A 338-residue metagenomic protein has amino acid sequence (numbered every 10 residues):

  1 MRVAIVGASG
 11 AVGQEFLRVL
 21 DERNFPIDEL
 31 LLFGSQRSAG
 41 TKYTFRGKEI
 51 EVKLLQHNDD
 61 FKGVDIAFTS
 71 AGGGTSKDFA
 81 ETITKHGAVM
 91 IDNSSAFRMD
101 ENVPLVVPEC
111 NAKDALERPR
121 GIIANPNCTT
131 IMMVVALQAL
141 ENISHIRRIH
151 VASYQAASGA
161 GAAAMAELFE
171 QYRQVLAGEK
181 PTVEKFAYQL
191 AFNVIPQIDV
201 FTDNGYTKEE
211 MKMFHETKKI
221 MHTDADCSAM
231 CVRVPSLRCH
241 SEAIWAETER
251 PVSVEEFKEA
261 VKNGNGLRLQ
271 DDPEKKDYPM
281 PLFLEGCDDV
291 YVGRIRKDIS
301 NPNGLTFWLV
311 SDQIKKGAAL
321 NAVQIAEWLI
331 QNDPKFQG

Functional and structural regions predicted by a protein language model:
M1-L190, D226, E259, V290-Y291 (+4 more regions): N-terminal Rossmann-like NAD(P) cofactor-binding subdomain of oxidoreductases, focused on the glycine-rich
A67, A157-G338: Charged docking surfaces used in two-component/phosphorelay signaling
